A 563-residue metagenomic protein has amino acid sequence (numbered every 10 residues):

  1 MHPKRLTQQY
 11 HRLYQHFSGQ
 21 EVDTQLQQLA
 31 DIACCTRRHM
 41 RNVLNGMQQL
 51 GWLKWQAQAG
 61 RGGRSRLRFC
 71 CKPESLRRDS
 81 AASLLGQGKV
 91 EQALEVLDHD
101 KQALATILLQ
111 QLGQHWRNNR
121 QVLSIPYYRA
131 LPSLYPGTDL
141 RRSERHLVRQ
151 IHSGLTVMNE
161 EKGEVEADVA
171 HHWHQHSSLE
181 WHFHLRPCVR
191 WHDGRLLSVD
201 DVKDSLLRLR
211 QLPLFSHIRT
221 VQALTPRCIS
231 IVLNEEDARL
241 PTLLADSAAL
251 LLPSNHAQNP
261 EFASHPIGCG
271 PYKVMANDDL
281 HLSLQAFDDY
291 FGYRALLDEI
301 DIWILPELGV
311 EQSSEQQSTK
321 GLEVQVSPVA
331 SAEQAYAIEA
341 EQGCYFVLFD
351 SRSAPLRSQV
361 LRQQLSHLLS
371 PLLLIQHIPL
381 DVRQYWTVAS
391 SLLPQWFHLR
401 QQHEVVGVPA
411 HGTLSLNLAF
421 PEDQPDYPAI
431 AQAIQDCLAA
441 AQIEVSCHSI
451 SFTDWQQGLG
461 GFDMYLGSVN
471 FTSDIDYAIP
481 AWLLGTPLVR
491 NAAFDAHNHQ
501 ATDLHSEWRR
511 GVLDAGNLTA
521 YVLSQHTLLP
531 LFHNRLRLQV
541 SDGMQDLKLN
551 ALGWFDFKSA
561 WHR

Functional and structural regions predicted by a protein language model:
S18-V22, R41-V43, L140-R142, L147 (+1 more regions): Aromatic- and charge-enriched surface segment that lines or borders ligand/interaction sites
G19-Q28, A33-H39, G51-A57, G407-V469: Ligand/substrate-recognition segments at binding pockets and active sites
Q58, Q364, L368-V405, P425-A433 (+1 more regions): Detector for C-terminal structural segments
I125-H176: N-terminal lobe/hinge region of extracytoplasmic solute-binding protein
A130-E144, L240-D246, Q539-K558: A structural "hinge/loop" feature
L214-P260, I267-H281: Surface-exposed binding/hinge segments that line and control ligand-binding clefts or catalytic entry sites
Q285-D288, E339-Q364, L368, H377 (+1 more regions): A bilobed periplasmic-binding-protein/Venus flytrap-type ligand-binding module shared by bacterial periplasmic
D289-A332: Ligand-site clamp/hinge motif
